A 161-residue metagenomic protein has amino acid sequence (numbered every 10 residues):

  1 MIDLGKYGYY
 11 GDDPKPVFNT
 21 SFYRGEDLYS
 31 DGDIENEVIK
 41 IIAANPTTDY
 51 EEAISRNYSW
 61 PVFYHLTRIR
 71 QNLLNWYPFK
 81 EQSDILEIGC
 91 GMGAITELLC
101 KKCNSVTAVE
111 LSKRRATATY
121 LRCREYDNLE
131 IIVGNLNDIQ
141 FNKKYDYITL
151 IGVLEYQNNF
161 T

Functional and structural regions predicted by a protein language model:
M1-A44: N-terminal auxiliary segments of SAM/dcSAM-dependent transferases
Y64-E81: Conserved alpha-helix/loop element of class I SAM-dependent methyltransferases that forms part of the SAM/SAH-binding
Q82-G91: Conserved class I S-adenosyl-L-methionine
M92-C103: Conserved SAM-binding loop of SAM-dependent methyltransferases across substrates and taxa, primarily the Class I
K102-N137: Class I SAM-dependent methyltransferase SAM/SAH-binding core
Q140-I148: A short acidic, Gly/Pro-enriched loop at the edge of an enzyme's catalytic core that lines a small-molecule cofactor
T149-L154: A short beta-strand submotif of the Rossmann-like class I SAM-dependent methyltransferase core that lines
Q157-T161: A short, conserved alpha-helix within the catalytic core of class I
